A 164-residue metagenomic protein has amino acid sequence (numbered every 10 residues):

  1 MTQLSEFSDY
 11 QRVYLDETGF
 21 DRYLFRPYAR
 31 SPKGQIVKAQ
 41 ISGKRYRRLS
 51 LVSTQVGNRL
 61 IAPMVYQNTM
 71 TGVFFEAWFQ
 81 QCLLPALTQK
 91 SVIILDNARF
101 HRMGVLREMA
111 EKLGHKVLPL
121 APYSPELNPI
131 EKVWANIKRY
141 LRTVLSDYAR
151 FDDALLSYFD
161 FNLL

Functional and structural regions predicted by a protein language model:
M1-L164: Short functional hotspots at interaction and active-site rims
